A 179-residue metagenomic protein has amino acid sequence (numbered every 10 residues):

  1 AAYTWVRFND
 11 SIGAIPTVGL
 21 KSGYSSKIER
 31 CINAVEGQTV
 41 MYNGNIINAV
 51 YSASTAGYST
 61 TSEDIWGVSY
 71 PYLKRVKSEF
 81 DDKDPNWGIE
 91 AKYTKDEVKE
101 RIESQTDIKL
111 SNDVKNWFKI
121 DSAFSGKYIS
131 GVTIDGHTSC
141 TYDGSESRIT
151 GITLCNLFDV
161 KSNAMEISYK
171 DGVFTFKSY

Functional and structural regions predicted by a protein language model:
A1-Y179: Conserved, single-site charged/polar hotspot
